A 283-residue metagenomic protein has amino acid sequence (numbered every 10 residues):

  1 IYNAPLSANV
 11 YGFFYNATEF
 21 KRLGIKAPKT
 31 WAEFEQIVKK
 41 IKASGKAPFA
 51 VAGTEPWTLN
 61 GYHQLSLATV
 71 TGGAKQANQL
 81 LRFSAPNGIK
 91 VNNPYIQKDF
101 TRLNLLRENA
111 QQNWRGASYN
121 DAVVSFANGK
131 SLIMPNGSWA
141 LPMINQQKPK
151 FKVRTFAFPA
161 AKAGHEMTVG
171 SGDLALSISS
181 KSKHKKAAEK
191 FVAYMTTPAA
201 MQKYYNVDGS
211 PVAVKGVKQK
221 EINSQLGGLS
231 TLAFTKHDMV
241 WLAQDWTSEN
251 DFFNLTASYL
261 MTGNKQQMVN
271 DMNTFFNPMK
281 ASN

Functional and structural regions predicted by a protein language model:
I1-K29, E35, T54-R82, G170-S177 (+1 more regions): Periplasmic solute-binding protein
Y2-N3, A43-T54, T197-D208, A281-S282: Bilobed periplasmic-binding protein-like "clamshell/Venus-flytrap" ligand-binding domains
E19-R22, K39-S44, N120-M134, M261: Short helices/loops that flank or line small-molecule/ion binding pockets
K21, F234-N283: Conserved C-terminal helix/tail region of periplasmic/extracytoplasmic solute-binding proteins
V38-K40, L81-R115: Glycine-centered hinge/linker elements that transmit conformational signals in sensory and ligand-binding systems
V70-K98, Q146-Q147, A160-M167: Short, solvent-exposed loop/beta-turn-alpha elements that line the ligand-binding surface or hinge of extracytoplasmic
K98-H184: Extracytoplasmic/periplasmic substrate-binding proteins
S138-Q146, K162, L174-S248, Q266 (+1 more regions): Mature extracytoplasmic/periplasmic domains
